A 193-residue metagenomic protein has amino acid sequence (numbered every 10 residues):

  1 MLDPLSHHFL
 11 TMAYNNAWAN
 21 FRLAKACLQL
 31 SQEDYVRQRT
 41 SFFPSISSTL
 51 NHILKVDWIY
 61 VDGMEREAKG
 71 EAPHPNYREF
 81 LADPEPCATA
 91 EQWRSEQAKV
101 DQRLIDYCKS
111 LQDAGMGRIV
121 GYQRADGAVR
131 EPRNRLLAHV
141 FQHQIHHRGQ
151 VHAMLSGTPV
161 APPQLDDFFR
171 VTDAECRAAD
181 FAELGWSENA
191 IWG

Functional and structural regions predicted by a protein language model:
M1-H7, L184-G193: Basic/polar N-terminal segments that are highly enriched at the extreme N-terminus, encompassing both cleavable
L5, A17, D57, Q97-L104: Solvent-exposed, well-ordered amphipathic alpha-helical segments that flank/support binding or catalytic loops
L5, F9-M12, T89, W93: Residue-level preference for long, well-ordered alpha-helices that form the structural scaffold of enzyme catalytic
L10-F80, Q123-E188: Short, contiguous alpha-helical
G70-M116: Helix-adjacent hinge/juxtasegments
D113-I119, P162-Q164: A short coil-to-beta-strand element that immediately follows conserved catalytic motifs
